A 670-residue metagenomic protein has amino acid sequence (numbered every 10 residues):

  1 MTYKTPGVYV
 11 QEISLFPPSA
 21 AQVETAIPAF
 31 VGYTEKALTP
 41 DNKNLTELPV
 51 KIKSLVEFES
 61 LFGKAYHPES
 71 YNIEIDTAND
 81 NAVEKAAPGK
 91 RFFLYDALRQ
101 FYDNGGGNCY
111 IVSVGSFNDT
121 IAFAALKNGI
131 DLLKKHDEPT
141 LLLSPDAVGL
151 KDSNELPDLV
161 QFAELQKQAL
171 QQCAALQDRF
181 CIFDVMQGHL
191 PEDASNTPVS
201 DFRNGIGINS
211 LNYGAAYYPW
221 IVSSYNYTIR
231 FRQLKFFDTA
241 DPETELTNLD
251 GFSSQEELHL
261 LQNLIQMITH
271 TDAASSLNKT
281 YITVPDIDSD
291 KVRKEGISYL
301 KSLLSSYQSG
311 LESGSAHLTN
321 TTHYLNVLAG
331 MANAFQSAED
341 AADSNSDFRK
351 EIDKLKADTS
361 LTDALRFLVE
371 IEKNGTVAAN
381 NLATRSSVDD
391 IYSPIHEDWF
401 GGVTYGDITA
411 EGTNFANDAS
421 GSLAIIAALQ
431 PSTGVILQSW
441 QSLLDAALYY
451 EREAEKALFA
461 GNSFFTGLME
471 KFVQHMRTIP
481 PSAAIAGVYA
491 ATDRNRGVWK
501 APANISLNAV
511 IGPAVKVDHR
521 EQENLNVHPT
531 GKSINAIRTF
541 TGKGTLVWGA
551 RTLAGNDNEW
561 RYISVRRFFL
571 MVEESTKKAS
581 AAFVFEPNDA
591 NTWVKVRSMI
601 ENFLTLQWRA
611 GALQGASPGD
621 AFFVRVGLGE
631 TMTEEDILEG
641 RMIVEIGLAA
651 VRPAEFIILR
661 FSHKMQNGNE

Functional and structural regions predicted by a protein language model:
M1-V112, N128, K134-V148, Q171-E670: Structured, hydrophobic secondary-structure cores that serve as assembly/anchoring elements
K90-L94, A125-K127, L156-A169: Well-ordered, non-membrane alpha-helical segments in soluble/globular domains
G115-D131: A short, well-structured beta->alpha microelement
F117-T120, A147-P157, G188-H189: Short acidic, S/G/P-rich loop/turn micro-motifs used as interaction or catalytic elements
